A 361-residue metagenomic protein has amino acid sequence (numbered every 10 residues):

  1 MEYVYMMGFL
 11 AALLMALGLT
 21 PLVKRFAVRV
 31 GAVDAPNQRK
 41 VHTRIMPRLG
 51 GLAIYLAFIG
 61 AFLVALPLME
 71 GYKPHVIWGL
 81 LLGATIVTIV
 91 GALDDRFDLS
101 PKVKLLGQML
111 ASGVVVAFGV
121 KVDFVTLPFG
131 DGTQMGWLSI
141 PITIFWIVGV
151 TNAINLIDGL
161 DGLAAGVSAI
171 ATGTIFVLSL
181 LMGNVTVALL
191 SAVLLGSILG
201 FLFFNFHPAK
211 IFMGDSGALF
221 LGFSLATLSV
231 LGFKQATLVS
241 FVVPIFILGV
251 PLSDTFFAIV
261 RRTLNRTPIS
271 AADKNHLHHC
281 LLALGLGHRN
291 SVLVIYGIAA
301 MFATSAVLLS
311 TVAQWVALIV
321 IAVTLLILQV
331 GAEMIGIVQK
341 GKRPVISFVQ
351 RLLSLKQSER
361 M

Functional and structural regions predicted by a protein language model:
M1-T255: "…together with the soluble PPM/PP2C metallo-phosphatase catalytic core" -> "…together with the soluble PPM/PP2C
G18, P251-F256, T304, V330 (+1 more regions): Hydrophobic transmembrane alpha-helical segments of multi-pass transport and channel proteins
P21-M46, F257-R289, L355-E359: Cytosolic, membrane-interface loops and tails of multi-pass inner-membrane proteins
L22-F26, G331-S347: Membrane-interface capping segments at transmembrane-helix boundaries
F58, S197, L284-A306: Hydrophobic membrane-spanning alpha-helices of multi-pass integral membrane proteins
L231-T237, V323-K340: N-terminal hydrophobic signal/anchor transmembrane helix of membrane proteins
A303-A322: Extracellular/periplasmic helix-loop-helix junctions in multi-pass membrane proteins
G341-E359: Short, highly charged, low-complexity non-transmembrane loops/tails of multi-pass membrane proteins
